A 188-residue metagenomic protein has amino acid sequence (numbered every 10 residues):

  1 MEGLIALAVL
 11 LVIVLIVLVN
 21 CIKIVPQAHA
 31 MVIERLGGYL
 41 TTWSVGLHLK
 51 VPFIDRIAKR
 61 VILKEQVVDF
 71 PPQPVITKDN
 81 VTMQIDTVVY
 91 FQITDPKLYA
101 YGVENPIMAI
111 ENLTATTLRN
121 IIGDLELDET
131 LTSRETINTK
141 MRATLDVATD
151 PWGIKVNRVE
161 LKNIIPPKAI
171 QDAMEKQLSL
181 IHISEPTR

Functional and structural regions predicted by a protein language model:
E2-I22: Single-pass alpha-helical transmembrane signal-anchor segments
V17-I33: Aromatic-capped interface at the extracytoplasmic side of an N-terminal signal-anchor transmembrane helix
V25, I33-T42, H48-A169: Amphipathic, interface-forming alpha-helical segments with heptad-repeat character
V103, M174, T187: Short, flexible helix/strand-to-coil boundary loops that buttress conserved ligand/catalytic motifs in alpha/beta
I170-S179: Charged, solvent-exposed helices and adjacent loops that form client-binding or oligomerization surfaces
S179-R188: Residue-level detector of conserved catalytic or cofactor/ligand-binding positions in enzyme active sites
